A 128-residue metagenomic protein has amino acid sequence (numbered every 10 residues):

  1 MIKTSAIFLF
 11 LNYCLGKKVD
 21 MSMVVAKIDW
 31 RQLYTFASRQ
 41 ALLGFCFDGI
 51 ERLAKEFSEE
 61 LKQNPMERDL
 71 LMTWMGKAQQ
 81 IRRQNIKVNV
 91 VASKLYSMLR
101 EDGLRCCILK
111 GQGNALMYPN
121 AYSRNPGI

Functional and structural regions predicted by a protein language model:
M1-N12: Charged, compositionally biased N-terminal leader segments and the immediate start of the first structured element
K3-T4, G16-K110: Helical scaffold of the NTase/Pol beta-like nucleotidyltransferase catalytic core
L99, A115-Y118: Conserved nucleotide-cofactor-binding alpha/beta core module
P119-I128: Catalytic metal-binding acidic patch
